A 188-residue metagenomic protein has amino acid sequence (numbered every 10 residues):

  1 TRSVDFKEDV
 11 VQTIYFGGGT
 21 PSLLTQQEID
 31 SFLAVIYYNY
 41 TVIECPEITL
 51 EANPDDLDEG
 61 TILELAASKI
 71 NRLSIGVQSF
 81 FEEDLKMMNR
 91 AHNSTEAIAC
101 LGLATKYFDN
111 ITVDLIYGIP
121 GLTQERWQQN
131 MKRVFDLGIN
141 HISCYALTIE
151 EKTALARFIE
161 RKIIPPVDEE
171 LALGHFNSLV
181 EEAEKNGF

Functional and structural regions predicted by a protein language model:
T1, F6-E184: Conserved non-cysteine loop/helix-boundary elements of the Radical SAM core domain that shape
